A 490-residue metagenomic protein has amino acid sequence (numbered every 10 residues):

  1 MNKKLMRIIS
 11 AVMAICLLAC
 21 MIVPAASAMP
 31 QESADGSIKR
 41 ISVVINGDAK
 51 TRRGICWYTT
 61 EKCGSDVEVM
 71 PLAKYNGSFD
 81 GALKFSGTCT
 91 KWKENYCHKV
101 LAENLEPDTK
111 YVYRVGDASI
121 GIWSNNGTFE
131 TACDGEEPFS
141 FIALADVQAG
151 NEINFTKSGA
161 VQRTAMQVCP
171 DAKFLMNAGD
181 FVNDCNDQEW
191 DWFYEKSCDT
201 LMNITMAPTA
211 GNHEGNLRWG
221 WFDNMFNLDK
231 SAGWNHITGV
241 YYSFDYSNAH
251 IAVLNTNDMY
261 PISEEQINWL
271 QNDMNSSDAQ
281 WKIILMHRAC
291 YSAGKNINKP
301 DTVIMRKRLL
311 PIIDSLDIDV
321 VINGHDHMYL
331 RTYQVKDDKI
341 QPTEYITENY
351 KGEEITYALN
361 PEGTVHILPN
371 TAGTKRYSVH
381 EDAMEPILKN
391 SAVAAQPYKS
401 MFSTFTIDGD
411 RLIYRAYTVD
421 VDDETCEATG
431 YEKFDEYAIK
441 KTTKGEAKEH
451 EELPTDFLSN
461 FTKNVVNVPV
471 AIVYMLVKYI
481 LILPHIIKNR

Functional and structural regions predicted by a protein language model:
S10, L18-A143, Q148, Y398 (+4 more regions): Acidic, histidine-bearing metal-coordination/catalytic regions of metal-dependent phosphoesterases
N76-E94, I120, I142-A160, F226-W234 (+3 more regions): Acidic/histidine-rich helix-loop elements that form or flank divalent-metal/phosphate-binding sites at the catalytic
K99-A102, K110-T128, E189-D278, K282 (+4 more regions): Extended active-site neighborhood of metal-dependent phosphoesterases/phosphodiesterases
I122-A178, N183-D184: An acidic-aromatic substrate-binding cleft motif
A143-A145, F174-D180, T205-N212, N255 (+3 more regions): Active-site neighborhood of phospho(di)ester-bond hydrolases with catalytic His/Asp-centered motifs
A149-I153, V182-D187, N212-W219, M259-I262 (+3 more regions): Active-site environment of divalent metal-dependent phosphoester hydrolases
K157, Q280-V321, Y333-Q334, K339-P342: Active-site-proximal segments of metal-dependent phosphoesterases and phosphodiesterases across multiple
K157-L217, S315: Core catalytic region of metal-dependent phosphoesterases/phosphodiesterases, especially metallo-beta-lactamase-like
